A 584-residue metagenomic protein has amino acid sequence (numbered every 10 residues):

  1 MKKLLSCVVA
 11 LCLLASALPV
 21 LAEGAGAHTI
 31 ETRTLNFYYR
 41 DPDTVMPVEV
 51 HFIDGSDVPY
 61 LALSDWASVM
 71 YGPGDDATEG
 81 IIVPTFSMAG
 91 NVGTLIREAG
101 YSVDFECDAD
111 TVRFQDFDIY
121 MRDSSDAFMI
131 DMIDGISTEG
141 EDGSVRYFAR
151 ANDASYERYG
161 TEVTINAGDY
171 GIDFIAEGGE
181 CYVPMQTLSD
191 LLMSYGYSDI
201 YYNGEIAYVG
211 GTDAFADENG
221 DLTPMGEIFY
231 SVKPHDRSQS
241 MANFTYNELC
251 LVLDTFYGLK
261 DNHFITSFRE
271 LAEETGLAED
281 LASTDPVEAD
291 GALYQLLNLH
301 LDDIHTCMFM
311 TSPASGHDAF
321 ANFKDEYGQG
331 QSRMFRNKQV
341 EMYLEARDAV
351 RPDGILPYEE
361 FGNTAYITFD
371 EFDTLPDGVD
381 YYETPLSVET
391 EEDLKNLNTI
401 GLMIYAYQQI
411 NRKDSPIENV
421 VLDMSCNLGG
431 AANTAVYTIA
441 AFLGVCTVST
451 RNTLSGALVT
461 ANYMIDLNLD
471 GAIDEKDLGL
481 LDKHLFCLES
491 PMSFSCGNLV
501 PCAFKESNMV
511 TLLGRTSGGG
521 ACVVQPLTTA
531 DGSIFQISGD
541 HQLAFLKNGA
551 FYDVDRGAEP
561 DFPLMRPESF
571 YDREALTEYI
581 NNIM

Functional and structural regions predicted by a protein language model:
M1-V8: Positively charged n-region of N-terminal signal peptides that target proteins for export
V9, L13-A17: Hydrophobic core
A17-T29: Sec-dependent signal peptide cleavage junction
T29-V48, R158-T164: Eukaryote-biased recognition of intrinsically disordered, low-complexity regulatory segments
R40, D353-F361, D470-G479: Short boundary motifs at domain starts and secondary-structure transition points
T44-S87, G171-T187, S194-N203: Extracytoplasmic Gram-positive cell-surface binding/anchoring modules and repeats
G100-D104, A109-V420, M424-L428, T447 (+2 more regions): Flexible, low-complexity junctional segments that flank or bridge functional domains
A214-D236, N243-Y246, C250, S415-P416 (+1 more regions): C-terminal "post-core" interaction segments
